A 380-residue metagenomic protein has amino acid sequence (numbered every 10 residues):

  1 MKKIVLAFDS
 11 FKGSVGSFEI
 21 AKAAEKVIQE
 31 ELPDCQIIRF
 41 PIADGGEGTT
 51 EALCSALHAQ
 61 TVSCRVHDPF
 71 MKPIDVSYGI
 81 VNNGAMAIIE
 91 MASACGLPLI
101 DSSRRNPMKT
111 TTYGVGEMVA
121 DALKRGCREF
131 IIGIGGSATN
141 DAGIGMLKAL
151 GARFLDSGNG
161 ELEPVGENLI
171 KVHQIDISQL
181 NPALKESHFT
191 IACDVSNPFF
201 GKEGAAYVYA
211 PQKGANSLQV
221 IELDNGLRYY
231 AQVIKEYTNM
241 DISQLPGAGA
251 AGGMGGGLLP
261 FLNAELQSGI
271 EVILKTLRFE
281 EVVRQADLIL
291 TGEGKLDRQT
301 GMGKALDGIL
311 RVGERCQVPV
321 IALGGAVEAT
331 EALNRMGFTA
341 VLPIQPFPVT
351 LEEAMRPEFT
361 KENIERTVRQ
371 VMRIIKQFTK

Functional and structural regions predicted by a protein language model:
K2-I134, A138-K380: N-terminal loops that bind phosphate or other acidic moieties and the adjacent beta-alpha structural core
